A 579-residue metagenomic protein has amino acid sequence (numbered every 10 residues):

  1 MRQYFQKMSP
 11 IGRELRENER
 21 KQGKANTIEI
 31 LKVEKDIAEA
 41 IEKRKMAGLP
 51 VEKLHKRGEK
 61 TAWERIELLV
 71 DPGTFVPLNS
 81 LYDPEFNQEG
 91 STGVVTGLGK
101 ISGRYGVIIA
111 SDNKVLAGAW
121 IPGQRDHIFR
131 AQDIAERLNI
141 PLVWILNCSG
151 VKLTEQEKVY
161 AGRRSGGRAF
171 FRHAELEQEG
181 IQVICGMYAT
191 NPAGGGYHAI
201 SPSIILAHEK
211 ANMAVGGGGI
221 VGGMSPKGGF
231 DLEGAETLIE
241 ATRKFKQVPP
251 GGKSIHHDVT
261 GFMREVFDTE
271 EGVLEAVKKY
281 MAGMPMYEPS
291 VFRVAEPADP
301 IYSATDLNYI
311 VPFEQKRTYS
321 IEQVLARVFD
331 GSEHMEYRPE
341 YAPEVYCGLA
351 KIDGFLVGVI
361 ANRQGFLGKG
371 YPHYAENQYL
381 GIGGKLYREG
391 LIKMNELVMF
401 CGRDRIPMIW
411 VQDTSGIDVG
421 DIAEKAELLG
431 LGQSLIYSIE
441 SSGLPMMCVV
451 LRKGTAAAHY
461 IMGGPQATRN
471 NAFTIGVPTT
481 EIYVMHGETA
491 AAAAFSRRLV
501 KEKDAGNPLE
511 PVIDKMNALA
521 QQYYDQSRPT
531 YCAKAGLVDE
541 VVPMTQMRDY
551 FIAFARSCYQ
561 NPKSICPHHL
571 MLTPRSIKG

Functional and structural regions predicted by a protein language model:
M1-G579: Ligand-binding clefts of soluble mixed alpha/beta catalytic domains
